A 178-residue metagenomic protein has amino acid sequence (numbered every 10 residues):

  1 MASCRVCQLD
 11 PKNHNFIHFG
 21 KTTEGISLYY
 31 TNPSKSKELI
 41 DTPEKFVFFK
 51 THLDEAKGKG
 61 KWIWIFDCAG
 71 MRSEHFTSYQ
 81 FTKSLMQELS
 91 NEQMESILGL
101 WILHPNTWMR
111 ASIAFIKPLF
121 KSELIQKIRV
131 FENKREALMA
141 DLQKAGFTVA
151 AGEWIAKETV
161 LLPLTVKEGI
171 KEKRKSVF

Functional and structural regions predicted by a protein language model:
M1-F178: Basic, amphipathic alpha-helical/coil surface patches used to engage anionic, phosphate-bearing ligands and membranes
